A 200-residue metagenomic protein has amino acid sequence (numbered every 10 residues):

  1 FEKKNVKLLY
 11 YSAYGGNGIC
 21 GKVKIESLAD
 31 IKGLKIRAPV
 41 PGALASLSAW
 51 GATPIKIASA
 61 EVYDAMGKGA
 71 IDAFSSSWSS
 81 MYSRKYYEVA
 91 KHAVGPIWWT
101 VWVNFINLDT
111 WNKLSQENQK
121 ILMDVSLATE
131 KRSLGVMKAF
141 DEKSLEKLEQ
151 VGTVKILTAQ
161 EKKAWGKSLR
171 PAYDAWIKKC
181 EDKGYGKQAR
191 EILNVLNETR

Functional and structural regions predicted by a protein language model:
F1-R200: N-terminal secretory/targeting leader peptides
